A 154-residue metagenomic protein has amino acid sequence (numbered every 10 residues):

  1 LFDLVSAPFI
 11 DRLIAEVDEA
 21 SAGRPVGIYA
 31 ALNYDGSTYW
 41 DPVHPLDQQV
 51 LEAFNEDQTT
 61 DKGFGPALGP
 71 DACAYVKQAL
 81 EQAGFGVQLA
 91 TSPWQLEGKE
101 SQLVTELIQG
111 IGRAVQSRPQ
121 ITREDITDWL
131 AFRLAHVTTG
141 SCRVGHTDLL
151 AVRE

Functional and structural regions predicted by a protein language model:
F2-S21, L32: A short, conserved alpha-helix within the catalytic core of class I
V5, Y39-P42, K99-S101: A short acidic (Asp/Glu
P8, R12, D71-Y75, H146: Short, well-structured alpha-helical interface segments that form or flank functional binding sites
D18-V26, Q120: Intrinsically disordered, low-complexity coil segments
R24-T91: Conserved catalytic/acceptor-binding region of the Class I
T91-V137: C-terminal helical/coil "lid" or tail adjacent to the Rossmann-like core of SAM-dependent
V144-E154: Core SAM-dependent methyltransferase catalytic element
